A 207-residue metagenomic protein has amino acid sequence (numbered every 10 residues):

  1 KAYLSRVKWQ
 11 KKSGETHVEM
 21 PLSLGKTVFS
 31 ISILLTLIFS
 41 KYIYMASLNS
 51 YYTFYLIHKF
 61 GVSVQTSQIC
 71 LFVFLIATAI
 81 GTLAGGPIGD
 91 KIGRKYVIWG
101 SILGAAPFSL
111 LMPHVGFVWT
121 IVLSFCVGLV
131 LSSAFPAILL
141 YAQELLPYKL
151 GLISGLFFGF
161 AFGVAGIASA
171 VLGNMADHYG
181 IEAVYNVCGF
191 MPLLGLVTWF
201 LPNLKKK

Functional and structural regions predicted by a protein language model:
K1-S13, T198-N203: C-terminal membrane-cytosol helix-exit motif in multi-pass small-molecule transporters
T27-T82: Extracytoplasmic gate region of multi-pass secondary transporters
Y42, A46, G128-P136: Small-residue-rich segments within alpha-helical transmembrane domains of MFS-like 12-TM solute carriers
G81-G93, A176-D177: Helix-to-loop junctions at the C-terminal end of transmembrane segments in multipass secondary transporters
Y96-L111, G189: Structural signature of the two symmetry-related core transmembrane helices
V118-V127: Paired small-residue
S133-L146: Intracellular juxtamembrane helix-capping segments at the cytosolic ends of symmetry-related transmembrane helices
Q143-I181, Y185-C188: A late C-terminal transmembrane helix in Major Facilitator Superfamily
